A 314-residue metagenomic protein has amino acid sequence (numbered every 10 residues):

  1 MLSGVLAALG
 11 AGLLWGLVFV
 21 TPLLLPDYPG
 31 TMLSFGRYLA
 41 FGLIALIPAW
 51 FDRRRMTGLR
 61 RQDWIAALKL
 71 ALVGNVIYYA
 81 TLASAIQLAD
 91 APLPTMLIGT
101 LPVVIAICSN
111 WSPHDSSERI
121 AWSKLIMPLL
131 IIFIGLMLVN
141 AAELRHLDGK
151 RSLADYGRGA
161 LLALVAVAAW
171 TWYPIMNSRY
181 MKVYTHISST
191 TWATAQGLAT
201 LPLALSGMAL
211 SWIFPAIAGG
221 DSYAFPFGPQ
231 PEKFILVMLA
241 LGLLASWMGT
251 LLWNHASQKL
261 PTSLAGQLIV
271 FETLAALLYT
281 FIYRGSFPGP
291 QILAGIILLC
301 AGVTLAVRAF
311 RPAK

Functional and structural regions predicted by a protein language model:
M1-F35, F41-L43, L72, S84 (+3 more regions): Glycine-/small-residue-enriched transmembrane alpha-helix faces in small-molecule transporters and effluxers
M1-G4, D27-F35, L59-W64, A141-A169 (+2 more regions): Juxtamembrane helix-entry segments on the extracytoplasmic side of multipass membrane proteins
L14-F19, W50-I98, M137-L138, G242-L260: Specific transmembrane alpha-helical segments of multi-pass solute transporters/efflux pumps, especially DMT/EamA
L25, L33, A85, L97 (+6 more regions): Hydrophobic/aromatic residues within transmembrane alpha-helices of multi-pass small-molecule transporters
D27-I77, P102-S109, A168-M176, A193-F214 (+1 more regions): Transmembrane alpha-helices of multi-pass small-molecule transport proteins
Y38, D115-S116, F234, T262 (+1 more regions): C-terminal-most transmembrane helix of multi-pass membrane proteins
A45, A49, I120-H146, Q291-A309: Hydrophobic transmembrane alpha-helices of multi-pass small-molecule transport proteins
P48-D52, L101-L130, L274-L293: C-terminal transmembrane-helix exit sites in multi-pass transporters
